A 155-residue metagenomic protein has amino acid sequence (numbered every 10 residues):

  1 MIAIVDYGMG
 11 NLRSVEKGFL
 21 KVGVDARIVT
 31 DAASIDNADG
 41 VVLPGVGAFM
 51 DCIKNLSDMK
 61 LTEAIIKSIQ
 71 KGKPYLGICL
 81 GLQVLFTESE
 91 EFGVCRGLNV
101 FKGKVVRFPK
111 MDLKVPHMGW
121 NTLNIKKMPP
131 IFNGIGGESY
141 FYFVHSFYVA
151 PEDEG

Functional and structural regions predicted by a protein language model:
I2-V24: N-terminal beta1-alpha1 ligand-phosphate binding loop
I4, Y75-G77, F141: Short glycine-aspartate micro-motif
S34-I35, S68: Structural alpha-helical scaffold elements that stabilize or flank donor/cofactor-binding regions in carbohydrate
A38: An anion/phosphate-binding loop that grips the pyrophosphate of nucleotide cofactors and donors
V42-P44: Structural motif
G47-G119: Cysteine-nucleophile active-site neighborhood
S89-G155: Pocket-forming structural segment of enzyme catalytic cores
